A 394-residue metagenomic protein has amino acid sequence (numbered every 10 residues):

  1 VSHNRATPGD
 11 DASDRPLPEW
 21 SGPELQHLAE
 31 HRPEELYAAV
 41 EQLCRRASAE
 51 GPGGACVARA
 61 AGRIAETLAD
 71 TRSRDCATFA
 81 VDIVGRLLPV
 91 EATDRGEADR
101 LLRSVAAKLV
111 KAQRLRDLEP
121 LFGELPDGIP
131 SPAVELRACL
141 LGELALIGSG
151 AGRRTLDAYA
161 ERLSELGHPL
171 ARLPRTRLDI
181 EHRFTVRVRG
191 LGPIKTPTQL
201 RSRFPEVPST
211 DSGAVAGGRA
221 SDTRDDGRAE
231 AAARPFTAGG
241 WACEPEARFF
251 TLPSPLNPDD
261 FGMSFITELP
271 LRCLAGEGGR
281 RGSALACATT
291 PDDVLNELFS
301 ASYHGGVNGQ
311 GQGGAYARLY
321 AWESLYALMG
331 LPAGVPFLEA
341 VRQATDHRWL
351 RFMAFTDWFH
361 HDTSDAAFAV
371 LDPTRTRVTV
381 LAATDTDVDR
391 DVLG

Functional and structural regions predicted by a protein language model:
V1-A80: Charged, amphipathic alpha-helical stretches
V81-A317: Extended, low-hydrophobicity segments enriched in charged/polar residues
R272-G394: C-terminal, beta-strand-rich globular interaction domains
